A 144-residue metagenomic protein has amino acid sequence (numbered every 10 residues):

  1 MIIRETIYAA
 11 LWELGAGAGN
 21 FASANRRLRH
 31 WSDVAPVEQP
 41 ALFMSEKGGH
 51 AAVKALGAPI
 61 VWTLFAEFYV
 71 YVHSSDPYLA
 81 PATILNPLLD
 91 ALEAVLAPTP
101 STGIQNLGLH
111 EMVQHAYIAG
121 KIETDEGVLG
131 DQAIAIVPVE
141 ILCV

Functional and structural regions predicted by a protein language model:
M1-E38, F43-V144: Charged, amphipathic alpha-helical segments and their flanking helix caps
